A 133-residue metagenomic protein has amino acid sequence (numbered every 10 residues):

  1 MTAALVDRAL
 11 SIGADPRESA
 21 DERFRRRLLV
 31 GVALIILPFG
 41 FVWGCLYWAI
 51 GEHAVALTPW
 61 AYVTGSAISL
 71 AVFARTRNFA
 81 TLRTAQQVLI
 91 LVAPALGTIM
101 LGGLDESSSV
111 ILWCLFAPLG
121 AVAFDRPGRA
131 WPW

Functional and structural regions predicted by a protein language model:
M1-E22: Short, Lys/Arg-rich, polar N-terminal cytosolic tail immediately upstream of the first transmembrane signal-anchor
D15-S19, N78, G102-G103, G128-R129: Intrinsic-disorder/low-complexity, polar/charged segments
L28-E106, V110-G120, W133: Hydrophobic transmembrane alpha-helices and their membrane-interface boundaries in multi-pass, membrane-anchored
F124-W133: The cytoplasmic-loop to transmembrane-helix boundary for the fourth helix
